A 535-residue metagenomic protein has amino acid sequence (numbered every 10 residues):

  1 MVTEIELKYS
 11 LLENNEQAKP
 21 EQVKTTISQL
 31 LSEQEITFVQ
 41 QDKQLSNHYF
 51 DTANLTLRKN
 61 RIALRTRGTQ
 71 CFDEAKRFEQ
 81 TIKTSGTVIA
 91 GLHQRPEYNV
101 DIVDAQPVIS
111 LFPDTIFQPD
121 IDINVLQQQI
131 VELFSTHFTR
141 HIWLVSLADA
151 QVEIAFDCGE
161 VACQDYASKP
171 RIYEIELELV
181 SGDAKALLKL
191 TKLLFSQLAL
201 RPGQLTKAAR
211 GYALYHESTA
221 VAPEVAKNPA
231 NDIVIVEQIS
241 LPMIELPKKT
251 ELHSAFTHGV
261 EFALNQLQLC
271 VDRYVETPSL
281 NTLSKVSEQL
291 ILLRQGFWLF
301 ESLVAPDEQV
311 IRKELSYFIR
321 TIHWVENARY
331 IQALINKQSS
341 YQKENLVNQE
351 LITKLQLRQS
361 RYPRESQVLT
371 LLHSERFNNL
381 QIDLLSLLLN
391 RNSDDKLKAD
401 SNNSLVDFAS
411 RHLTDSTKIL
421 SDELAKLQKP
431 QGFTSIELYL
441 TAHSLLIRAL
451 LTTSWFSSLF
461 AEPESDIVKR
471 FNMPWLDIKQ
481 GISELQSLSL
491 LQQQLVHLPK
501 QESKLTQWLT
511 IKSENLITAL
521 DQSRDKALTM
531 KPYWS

Functional and structural regions predicted by a protein language model:
M1-S535: Function-determining surface determinants
